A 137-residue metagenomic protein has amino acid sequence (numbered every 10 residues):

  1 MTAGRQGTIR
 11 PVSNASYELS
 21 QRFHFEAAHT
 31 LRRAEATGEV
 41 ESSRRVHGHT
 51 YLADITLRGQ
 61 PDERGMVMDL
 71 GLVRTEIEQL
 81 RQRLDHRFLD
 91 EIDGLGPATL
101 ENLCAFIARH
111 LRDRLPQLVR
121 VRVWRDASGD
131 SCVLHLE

Functional and structural regions predicted by a protein language model:
T2-E137: Charge-rich, low-complexity N-terminal segments
